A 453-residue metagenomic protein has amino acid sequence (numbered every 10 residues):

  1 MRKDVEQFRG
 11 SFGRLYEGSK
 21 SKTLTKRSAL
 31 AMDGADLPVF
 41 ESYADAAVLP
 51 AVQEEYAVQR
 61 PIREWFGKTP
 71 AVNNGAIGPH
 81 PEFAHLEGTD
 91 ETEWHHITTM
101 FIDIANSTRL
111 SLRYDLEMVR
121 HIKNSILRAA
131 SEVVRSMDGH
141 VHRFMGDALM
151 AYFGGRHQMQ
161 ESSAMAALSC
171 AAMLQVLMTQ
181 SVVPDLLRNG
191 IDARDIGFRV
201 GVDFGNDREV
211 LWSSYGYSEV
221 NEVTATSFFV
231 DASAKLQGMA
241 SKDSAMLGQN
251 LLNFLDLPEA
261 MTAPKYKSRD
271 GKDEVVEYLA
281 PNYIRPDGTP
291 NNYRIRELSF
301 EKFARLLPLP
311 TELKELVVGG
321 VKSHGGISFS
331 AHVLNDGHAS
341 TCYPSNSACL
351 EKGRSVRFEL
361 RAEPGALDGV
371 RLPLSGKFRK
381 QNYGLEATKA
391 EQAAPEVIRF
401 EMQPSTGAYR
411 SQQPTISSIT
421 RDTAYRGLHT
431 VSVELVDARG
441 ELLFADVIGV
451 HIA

Functional and structural regions predicted by a protein language model:
M1-N74, K242-A453: Intrinsically disordered, glycine/charged-rich C-terminal tails and inter-domain linkers that flank nucleotidyl cyclase
R2-E6, G10-E17, R156-G288: Catalytic beta-strand-to-alpha-helix segment of the class III nucleotidyl cyclase homology domain
G34-T69, W94-M118, S163-M173: Short, charge-rich amphipathic segments
K68-E93: Acidic, polar low-complexity linker/tail segments
L86-S169: Catalytic NTP-binding/metal-coordinating core of nucleotidyl cyclase/transferase enzymes
E91, D192-R194, Y425: A generic structural micro-feature
H96-T99, A148, D195-R199, T430: Broad gene-expression machinery/nucleic-acid interaction feature
R109-L110, L187, L442-A445: Short, solvent-exposed secondary-structure capping/transition elements
